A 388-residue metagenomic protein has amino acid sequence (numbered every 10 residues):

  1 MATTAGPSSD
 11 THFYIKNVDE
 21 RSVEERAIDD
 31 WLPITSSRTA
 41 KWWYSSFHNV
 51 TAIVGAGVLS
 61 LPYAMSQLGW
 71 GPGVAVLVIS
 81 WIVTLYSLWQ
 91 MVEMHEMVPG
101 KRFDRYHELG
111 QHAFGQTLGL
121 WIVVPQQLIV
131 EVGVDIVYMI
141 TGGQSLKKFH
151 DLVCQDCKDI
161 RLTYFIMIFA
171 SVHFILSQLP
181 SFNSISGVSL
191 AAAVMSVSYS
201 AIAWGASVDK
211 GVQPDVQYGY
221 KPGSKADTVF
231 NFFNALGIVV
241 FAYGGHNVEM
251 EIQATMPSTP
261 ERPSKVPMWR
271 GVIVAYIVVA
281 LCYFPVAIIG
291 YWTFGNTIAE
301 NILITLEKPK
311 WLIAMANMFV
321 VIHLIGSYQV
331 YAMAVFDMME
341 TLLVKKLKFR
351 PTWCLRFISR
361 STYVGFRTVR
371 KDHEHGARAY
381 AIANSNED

Functional and structural regions predicted by a protein language model:
M1-R378, I382-D388: Intrinsically disordered, low-complexity regions flanking or connecting the multi-pass transmembrane cores of membrane
